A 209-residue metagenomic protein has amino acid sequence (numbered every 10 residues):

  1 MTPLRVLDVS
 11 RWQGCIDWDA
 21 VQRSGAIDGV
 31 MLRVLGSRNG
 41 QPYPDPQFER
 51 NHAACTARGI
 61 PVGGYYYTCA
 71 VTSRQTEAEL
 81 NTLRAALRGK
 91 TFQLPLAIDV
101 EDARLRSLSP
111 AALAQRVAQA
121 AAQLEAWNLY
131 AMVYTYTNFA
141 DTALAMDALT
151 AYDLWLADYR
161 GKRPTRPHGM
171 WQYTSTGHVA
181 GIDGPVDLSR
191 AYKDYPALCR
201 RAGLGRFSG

Functional and structural regions predicted by a protein language model:
M1-D28, L32-A121, E125-Y130: Substrate-binding cleft of extracellular glycoside hydrolase catalytic domains
M1-Q13, D19-A20, S24, D28 (+1 more regions): Functionally critical loop-and-helix segments that line ligand-binding/catalytic clefts of soluble enzyme domains
S37, A103, N138-F139, G161-K162 (+1 more regions): Short, solvent-exposed loop/turn segments at secondary-structure junctions
N39, V71, A140, R163 (+1 more regions): Flexible, glycine-rich phosphate/dinucleotide-binding loops and adjacent beta-alpha linkers at cofactor/substrate
Y66, T135, D158: Short beta-strand/turn micro-motifs composed of small residues that flank or help shape donor/cofactor-binding pockets
N81-I98, A143-P167: Structural recognition of alpha->loop->beta junctions
S109-P110, A143-M146, I182: A short secondary-structure junction signal
W127-D141: Aromatic-lined carbohydrate-recognition surfaces of secreted/lumenal glycan-active proteins
